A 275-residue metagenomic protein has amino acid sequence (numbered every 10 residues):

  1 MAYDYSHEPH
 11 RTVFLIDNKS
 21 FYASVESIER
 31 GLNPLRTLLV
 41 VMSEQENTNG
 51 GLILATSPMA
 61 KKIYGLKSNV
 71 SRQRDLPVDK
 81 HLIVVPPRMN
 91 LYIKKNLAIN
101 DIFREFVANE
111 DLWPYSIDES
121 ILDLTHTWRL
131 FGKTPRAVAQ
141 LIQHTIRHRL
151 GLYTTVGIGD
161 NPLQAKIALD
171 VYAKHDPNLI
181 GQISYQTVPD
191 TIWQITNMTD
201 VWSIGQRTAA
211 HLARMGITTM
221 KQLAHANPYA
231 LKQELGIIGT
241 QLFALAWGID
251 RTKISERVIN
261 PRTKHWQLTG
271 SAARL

Functional and structural regions predicted by a protein language model:
M1-I117, I121, A246: Residues that scaffold, gate, or flank divalent-cation-dependent active/transport sites
Y3-S6, L15, A210-L275: DNA-contacting surface of Y-family translesion DNA polymerases
V25-S27, L52-T56, Q164-Y172, G236 (+1 more regions): Short acidic, glycine/serine/threonine-rich loops at helix termini
A98, I102-F106, L141-L150, H211 (+2 more regions): Generic non-transmembrane alpha-helical segments
I117-D123, D160-A165: Short, conserved phosphate-binding/catalytic loop or strand-edge motifs used in phosphoryl-/nucleotidyl-transfer
L122-Q143, G216: Catalytic palm subdomain of template-directed nucleic-acid polymerases, centered on the conserved carboxylate motif
T134-T199: Long, highly charged, low-complexity intrinsically disordered interaction regions that mediate electrostatic DNA/RNA
